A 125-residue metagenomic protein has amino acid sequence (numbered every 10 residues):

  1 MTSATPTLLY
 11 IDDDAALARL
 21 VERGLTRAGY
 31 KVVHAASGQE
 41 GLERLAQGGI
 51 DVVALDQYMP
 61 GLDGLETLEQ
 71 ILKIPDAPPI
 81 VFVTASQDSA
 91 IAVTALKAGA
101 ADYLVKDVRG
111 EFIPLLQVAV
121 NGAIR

Functional and structural regions predicted by a protein language model:
R19-R23: Charged docking surfaces used in two-component/phosphorelay signaling
H34-E43, G64: Helix N-cap/capping motif at the beta->alpha junctions
E43, L65-A77, T94: Short amphipathic alpha-helix used as the core "switch/output" element in two-component signaling
G49-A54: Active-site beta3 strand of CheY-like receiver
D56, T84: Active-site residues of response regulator receiver
M59: Receiver (REC) domain active-site loop signature in two-component systems and cognate sites in sensor histidine kinases
I113-R125: Receiver (REC) domain switch/output surface
